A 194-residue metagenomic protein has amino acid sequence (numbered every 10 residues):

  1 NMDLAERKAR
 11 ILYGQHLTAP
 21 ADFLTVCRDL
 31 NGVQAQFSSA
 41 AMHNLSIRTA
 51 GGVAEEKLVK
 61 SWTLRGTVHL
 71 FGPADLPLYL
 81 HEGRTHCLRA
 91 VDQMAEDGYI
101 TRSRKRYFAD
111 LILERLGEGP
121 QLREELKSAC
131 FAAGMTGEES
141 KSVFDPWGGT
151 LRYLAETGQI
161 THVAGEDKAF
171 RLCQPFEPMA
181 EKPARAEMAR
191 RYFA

Functional and structural regions predicted by a protein language model:
N1-F131, M135-T136: Phosphate-backbone binding and catalysis cores of DNA-processing enzymes
E114, T136-K141, R191-Y192: Flexible, glycine/proline-enriched loop segments at strand-loop-helix junctions that form or flank small-ligand binding
V143-A194: Loop-centered beta-sheet repeat module
